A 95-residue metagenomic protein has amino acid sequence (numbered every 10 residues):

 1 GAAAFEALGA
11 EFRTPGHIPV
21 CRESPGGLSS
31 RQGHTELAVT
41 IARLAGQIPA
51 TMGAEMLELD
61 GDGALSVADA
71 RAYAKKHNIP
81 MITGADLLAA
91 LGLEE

Functional and structural regions predicted by a protein language model:
G1-E95: Catalytic domains of riboflavin
